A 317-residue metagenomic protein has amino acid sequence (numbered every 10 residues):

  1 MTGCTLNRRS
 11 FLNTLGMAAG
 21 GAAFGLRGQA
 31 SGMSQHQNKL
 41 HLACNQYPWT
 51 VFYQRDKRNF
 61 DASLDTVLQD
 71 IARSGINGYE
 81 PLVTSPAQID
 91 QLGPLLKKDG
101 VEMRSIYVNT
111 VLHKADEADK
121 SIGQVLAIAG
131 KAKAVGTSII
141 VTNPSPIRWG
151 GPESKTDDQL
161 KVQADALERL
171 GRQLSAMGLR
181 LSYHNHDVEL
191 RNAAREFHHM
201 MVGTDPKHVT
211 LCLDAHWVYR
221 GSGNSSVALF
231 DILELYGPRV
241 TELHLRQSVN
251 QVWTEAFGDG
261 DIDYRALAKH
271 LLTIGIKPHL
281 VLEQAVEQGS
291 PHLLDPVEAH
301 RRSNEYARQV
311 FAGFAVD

Functional and structural regions predicted by a protein language model:
T2-L26, A30-A43, P48-R58, A62-A72 (+2 more regions): Histidine-acidic metal/acid-base catalytic patches
G16, A23, I89, E102 (+1 more regions): Active-site acidic/histidine proton-transfer and metal-coordination neighborhood in alpha/beta enzyme cores
Q35-K39, L68-R73, A87-S105, Q124-G136 (+5 more regions): Acidic (Asp/Glu)-rich catalytic clusters
C44-P48, P81-V83, S105-T110, T142-P144 (+4 more regions): A cross-domain feature marking catalytic cores of carbohydrate-active enzymes and several ubiquitous metabolic/repair
P48-A62, T110-I122, S154-D157: Active-site mouth loops of central-metabolism enzymes
G78-Q91, V111-S121, R148-P152, D187-A193 (+3 more regions): Acidic-and-aromatic substrate-binding clefts and catalytic sites of carbohydrate-active enzymes
T84-V111, L160, V188-R195, Y264-L267 (+2 more regions): A short, hydrophobic/aromatic-rich structural module that often spans a beta strand with its adjoining loop
